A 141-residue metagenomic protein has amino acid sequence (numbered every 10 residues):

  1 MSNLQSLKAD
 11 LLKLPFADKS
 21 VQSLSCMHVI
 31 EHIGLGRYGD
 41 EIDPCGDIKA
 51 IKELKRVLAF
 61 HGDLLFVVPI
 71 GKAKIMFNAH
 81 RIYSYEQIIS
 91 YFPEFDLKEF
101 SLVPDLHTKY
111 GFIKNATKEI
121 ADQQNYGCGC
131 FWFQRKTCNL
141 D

Functional and structural regions predicted by a protein language model:
M1-L14: Class I SAM-dependent methyltransferase SAM/SAH-binding core
L12-L24: A short acidic, Gly/Pro-enriched loop at the edge of an enzyme's catalytic core that lines a small-molecule cofactor
S25, I30, G34: A conserved beta-strand element that flanks and buttresses the S-adenosyl-L-methionine
L35-R37, F77: Conserved catalytic-core motifs of eukaryotic protein kinase domains, centered on the activation segment
I42-D63: A short glycine-rich, Lys/Arg-flanked "PGG" loop and its adjoining helix->strand segment in the class I
C45, F66, G71-Y91: Acceptor-substrate binding/catalytic loop of class I
Y85-C138: Class I S-adenosyl-L-methionine
